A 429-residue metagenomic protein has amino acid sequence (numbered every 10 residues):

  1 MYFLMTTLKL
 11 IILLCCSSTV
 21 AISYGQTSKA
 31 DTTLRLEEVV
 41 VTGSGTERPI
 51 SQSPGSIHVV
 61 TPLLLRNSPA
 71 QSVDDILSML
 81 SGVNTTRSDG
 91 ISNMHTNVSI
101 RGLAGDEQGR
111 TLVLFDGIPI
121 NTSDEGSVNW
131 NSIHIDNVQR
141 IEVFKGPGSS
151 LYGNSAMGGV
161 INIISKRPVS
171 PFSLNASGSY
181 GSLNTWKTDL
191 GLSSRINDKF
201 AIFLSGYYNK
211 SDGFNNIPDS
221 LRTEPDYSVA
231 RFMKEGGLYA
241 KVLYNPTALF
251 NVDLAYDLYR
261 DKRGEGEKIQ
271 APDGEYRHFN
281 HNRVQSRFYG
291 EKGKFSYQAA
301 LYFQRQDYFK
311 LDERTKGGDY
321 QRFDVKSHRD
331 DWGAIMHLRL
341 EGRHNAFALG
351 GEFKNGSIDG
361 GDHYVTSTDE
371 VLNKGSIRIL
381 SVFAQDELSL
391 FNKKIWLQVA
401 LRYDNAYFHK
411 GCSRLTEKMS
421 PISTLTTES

Functional and structural regions predicted by a protein language model:
M1-A30: Cleavable N-terminal targeting peptides that direct proteins into the secretory/outer-membrane pathway or into
Q26-R66: Short, acidic, small-residue-rich periplasmic hinge/interaction motif at the N-terminus of Gram-negative outer-membrane
E38, Q139-R140, S165-Y180, I202-L204 (+1 more regions): Transmembrane beta-strand segments of Gram-negative outer membrane beta-barrel proteins
L65, L77, I141-V143, I161-I163: Non-catalytic regulatory/gating segments with a bias toward low-complexity or hydrophobic composition
D74, S78-I118: Extracytoplasmic beta-strand/coil segments of soluble accessory domains associated with Gram-negative outer-membrane
I118-K145: Short acidic/polar hinge/loop motifs at secondary-structure boundaries that mediate gating or recognition
Y180-K210, L221-K262, N280-R287, E291 (+1 more regions): Transmembrane beta-barrel wall of Gram-negative outer-membrane proteins
L243-R260, F279-T427: Face-selective signature of the C-terminal outer-membrane beta-barrel domain
